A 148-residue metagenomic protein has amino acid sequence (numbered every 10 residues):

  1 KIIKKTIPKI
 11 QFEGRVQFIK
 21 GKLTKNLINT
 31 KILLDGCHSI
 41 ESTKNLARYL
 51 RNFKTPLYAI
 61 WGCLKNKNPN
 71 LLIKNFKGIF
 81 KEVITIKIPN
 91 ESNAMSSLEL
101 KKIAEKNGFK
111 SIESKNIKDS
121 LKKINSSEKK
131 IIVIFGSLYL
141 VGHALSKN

Functional and structural regions predicted by a protein language model:
K1-E82: Nucleotide phosphate-binding/pyrophosphate-handling subdomain across enzymes that bind or process nucleotide phosphates
T6, I10, Y49, I103 (+2 more regions): Residues that form generic nucleotide/phosphate-binding pockets
L27-L34, I40, I73-I131: C-terminal helical cap/extension that packs against the catalytic core of soluble nucleotide-cofactor enzymes
L98, L145-N148: ER/Golgi luminal nucleotide-sugar-dependent glycosyltransferases, focusing on the catalytic module
S137: Active-site-proximal loop/hinge segments that shape catalytic or ion-binding/gating pockets
L140-G142: Short, active-site-adjacent cap segments at secondary-structure transitions
